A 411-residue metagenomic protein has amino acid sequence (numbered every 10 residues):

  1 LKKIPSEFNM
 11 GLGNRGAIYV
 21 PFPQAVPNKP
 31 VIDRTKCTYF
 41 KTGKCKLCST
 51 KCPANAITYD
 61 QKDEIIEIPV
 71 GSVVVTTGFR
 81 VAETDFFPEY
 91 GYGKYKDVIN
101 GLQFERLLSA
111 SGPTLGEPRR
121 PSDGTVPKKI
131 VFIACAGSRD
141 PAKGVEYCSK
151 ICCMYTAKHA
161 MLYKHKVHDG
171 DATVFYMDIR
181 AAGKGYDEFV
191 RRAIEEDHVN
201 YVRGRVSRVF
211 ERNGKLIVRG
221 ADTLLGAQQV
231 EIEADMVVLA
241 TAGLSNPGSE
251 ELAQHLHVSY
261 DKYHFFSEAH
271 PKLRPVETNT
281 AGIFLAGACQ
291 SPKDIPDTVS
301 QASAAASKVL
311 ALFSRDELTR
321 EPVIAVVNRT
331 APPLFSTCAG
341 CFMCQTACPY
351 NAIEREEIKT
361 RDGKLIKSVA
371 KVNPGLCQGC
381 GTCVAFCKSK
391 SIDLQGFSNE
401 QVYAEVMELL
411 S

Functional and structural regions predicted by a protein language model:
L1-S411: Residues forming the flavin
